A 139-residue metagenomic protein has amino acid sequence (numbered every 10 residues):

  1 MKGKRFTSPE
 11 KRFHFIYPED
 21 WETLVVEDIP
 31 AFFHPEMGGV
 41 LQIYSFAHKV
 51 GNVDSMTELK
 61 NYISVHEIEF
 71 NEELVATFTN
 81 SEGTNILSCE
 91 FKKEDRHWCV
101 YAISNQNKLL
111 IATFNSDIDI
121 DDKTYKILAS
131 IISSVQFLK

Functional and structural regions predicted by a protein language model:
K2-N61, E94: Secretory pathway targeting signatures of secreted, lumenal, and periplasmic proteins
W21, A112-K139: Surface-exposed amphipathic alpha-helical segments
T23-V25, S104-N105, F137: Generic beta-strand structural signal
F33-L41, L87-K92, S133-K139: Short flexible/disordered coil segments
H34, S45, A102, T113-F114: Residue-level recognition of conserved beta-strand positions in structured domain cores
E36-G38, F46-A47, V53-S55, I63-V65 (+3 more regions): Short C-terminal domain-edge/linker segments immediately following a structured domain
K60-K108, N115-I118, A129: Signature of long, low-cysteine stretches enriched in small and polar/charged residues
